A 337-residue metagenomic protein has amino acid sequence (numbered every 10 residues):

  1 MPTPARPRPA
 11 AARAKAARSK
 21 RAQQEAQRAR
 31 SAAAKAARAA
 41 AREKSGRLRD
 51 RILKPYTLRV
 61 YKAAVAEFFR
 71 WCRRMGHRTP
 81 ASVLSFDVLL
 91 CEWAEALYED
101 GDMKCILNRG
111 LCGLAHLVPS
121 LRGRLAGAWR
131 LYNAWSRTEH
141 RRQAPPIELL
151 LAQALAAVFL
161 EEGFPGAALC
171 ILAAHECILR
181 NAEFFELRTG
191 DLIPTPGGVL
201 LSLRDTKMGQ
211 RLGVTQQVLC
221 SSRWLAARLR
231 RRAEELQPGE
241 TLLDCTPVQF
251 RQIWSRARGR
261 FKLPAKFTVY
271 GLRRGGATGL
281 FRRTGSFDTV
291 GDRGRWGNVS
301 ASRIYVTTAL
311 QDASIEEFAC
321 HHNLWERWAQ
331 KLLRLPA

Functional and structural regions predicted by a protein language model:
I52-L131: Non-catalytic DNA-binding core/recognition domains of DNA-processing enzymes
A152-N181: Basic, Lys/Arg- and aromatic-enriched nucleic-acid-binding interface segment
A174-V199, F287-D292: Short, charged phosphate-coordinating catalytic segments
E186-A227, T307-L310: Conserved tyrosine-mediated DNA breakage-rejoining catalytic core shared by Y-recombinases
I193-P194, G285-V306, R327-L333: Short, polar N-cap/turn motifs at the start of nucleic acid-interacting alpha helices
L219-P264: Active-site/catalytic core of tyrosine-dependent DNA strand-transfer enzymes
C245-F250, P264-T284: Short basic/aromatic active-site micro-motif
R303-A337: DNA/chromatin major-groove-contacting recognition/catalytic segments
